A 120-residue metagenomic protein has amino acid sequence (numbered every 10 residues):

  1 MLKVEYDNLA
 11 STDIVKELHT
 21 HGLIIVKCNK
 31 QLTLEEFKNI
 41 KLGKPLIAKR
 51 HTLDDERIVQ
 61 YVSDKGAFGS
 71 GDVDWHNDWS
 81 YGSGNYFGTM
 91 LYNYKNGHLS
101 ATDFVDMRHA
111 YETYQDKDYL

Functional and structural regions predicted by a protein language model:
M1-L120: Non-heme Fe(II) oxygenase catalytic core, chiefly the N-lobe of the double-stranded beta-helix
